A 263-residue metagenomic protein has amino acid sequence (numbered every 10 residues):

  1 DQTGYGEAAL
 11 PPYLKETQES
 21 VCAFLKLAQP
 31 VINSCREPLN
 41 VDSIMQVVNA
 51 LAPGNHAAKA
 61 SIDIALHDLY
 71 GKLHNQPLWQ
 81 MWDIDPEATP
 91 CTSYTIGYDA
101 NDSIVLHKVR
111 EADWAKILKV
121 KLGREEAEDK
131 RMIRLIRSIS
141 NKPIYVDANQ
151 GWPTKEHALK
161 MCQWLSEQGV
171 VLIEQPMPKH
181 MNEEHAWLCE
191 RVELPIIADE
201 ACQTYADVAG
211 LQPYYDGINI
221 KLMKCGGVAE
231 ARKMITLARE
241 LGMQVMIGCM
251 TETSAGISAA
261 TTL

Functional and structural regions predicted by a protein language model:
Q2-I144, G151-L159, Q163-E167, R191: N-terminal capping/lid subdomain adjacent to the active-site entrance of alpha/beta enzymes
V120, E125-M250, S254-S258: Catalytic core of soluble alpha/beta enzymes
T261-L263: Oxidoreductase and adenylate-handling cofactor-binding alpha/beta cores
